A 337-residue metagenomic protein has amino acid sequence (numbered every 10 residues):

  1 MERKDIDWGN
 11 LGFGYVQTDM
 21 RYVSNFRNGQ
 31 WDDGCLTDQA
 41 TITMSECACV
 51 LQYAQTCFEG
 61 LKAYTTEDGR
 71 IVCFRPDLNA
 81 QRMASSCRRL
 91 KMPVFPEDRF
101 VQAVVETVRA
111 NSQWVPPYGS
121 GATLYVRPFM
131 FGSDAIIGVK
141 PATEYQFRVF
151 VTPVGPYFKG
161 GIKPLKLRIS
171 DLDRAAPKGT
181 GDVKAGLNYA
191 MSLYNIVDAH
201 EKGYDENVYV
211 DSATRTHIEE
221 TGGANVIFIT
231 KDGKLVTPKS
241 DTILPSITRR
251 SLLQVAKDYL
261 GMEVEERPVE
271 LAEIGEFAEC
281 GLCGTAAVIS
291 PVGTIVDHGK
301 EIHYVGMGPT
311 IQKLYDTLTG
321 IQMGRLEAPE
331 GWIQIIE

Functional and structural regions predicted by a protein language model:
M1-T107, F129, I136-E337: Helix-start/capping segments and mature chain N-termini
D98, T107-G121: Charged, gly/pro-rich active-site loop segments
P117-R127, F131: Extended, Lys/Arg-enriched charged tracts that mediate electrostatic binding to polyanionic substrates
